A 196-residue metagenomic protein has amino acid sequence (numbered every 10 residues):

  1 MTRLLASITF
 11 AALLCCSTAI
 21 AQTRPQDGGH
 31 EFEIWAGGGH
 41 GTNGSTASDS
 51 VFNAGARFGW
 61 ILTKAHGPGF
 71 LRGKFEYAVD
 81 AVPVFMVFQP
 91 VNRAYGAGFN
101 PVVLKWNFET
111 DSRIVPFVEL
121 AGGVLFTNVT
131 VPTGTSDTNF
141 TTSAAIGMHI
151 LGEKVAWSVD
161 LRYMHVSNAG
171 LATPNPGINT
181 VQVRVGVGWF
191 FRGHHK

Functional and structural regions predicted by a protein language model:
A21-G29, T63-F75, E109-V115, L151-W157 (+1 more regions): Short loop/turn motifs that connect adjacent beta-strands in outer-membrane beta-barrel proteins
A21-T63, T180-K196: Short glycine/proline- and aromatic-enriched beta-strand/turn motifs that initiate or cap beta-hairpins
T23-G28, G147-K196: Predominantly the C-terminal beta-signal and adjacent terminal strand-loop region of outer-membrane beta-barrel
G28-H30, S48-A54, R93-N100, I114 (+2 more regions): Residues that define the transmembrane beta-barrel architecture of outer-membrane proteins
H30-I34, G73-A81, P116-G122, T142 (+2 more regions): Transmembrane beta-strands of outer-membrane beta-barrel proteins
I34-G38, A54-W60, V102-F108, L120-V124 (+3 more regions): Residues on the lipid-exposed face of transmembrane beta-strands in outer-membrane beta-barrel proteins
T42-G44, Q89-V91, N128-G134, A169-N175: Extracellular loop and loop/strand-boundary signature of outer-membrane beta-barrel proteins
F52-N128: Gram-negative (and chloroplast) outer-membrane scaffold detector with strong preference for beta-barrel transmembrane
